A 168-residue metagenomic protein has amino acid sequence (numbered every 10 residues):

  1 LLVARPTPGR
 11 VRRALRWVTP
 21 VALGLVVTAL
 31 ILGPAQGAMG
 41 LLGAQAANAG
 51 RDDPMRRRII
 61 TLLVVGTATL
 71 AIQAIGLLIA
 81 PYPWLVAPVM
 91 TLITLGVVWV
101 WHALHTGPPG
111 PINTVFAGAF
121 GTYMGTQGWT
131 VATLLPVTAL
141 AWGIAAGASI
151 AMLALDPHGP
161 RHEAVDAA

Functional and structural regions predicted by a protein language model:
L1-A168: A transmembrane helix-and-boundary motif of multi-pass membrane transporters/channels
